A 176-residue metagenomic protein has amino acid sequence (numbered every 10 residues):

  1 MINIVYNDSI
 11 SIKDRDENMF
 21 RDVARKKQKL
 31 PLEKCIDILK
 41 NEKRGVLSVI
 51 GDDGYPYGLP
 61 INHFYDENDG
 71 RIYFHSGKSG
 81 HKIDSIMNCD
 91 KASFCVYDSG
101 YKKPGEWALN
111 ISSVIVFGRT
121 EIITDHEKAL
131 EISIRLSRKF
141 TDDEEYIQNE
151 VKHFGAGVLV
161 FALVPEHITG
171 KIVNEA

Functional and structural regions predicted by a protein language model:
V5-K26, Y101-A176: Charged, gly/pro-rich active-site loop segments
F20-V46: Short, basic/aromatic recognition patches
I38-L39, S85-I86, L136: A generic structural signal for nonpolar/aromatic side chains embedded in well-ordered alpha-helices
E42-K78, F94: Short beta-strand segments
R44, G58-P60, K91, I111 (+2 more regions): Broad gene-expression machinery/nucleic-acid interaction feature
S76-H81, S137: Short, solvent-exposed aromatic-acidic interface loops
S79-L109: Helix-adjacent hinge/juxtasegments
